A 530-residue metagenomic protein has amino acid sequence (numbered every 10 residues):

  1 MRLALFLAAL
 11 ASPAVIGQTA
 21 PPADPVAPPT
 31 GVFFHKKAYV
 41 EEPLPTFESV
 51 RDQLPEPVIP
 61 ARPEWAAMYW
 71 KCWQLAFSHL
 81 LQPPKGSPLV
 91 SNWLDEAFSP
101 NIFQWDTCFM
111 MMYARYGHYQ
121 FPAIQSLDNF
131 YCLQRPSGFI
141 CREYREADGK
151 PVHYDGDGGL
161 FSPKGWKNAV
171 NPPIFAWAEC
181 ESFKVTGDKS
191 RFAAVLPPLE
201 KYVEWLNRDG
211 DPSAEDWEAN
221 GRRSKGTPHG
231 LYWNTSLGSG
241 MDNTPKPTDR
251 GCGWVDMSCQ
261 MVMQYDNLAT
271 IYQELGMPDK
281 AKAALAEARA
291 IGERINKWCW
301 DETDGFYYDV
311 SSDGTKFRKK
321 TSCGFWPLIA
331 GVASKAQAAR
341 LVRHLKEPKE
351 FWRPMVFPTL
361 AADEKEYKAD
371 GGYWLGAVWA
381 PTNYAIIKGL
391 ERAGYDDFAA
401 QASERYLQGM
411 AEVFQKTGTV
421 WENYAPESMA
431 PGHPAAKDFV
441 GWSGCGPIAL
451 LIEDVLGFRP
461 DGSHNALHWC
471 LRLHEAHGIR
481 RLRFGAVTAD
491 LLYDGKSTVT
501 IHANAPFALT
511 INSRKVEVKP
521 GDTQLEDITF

Functional and structural regions predicted by a protein language model:
M1-L7: Sec-dependent signal peptide recognition, specifically the positively charged N-region followed immediately by
L7-G17: Hydrophobic h-region of N-terminal signal peptides that target proteins for export in Gram-negative bacteria
I16-P100, K184, K189-N207, Y272-K282 (+2 more regions): Acidic/polar, glycine-enriched structural segments that form the non-catalytic walls/loops of the carbohydrate-binding
P21-P28, I59-I102, Q125-W166, P212-G253 (+6 more regions): Extended glycan-interaction surfaces of carbohydrate-active proteins
E56-A66, A114-L127, S182-E200, A214-E215 (+4 more regions): Structural helix-adjacent loops and short alpha-helical linkers that scaffold large soluble proteins
P100-L231, V255-S258, V262, A377-A393 (+4 more regions): Aromatic-rich carbohydrate-recognition surfaces in CAZymes
R343-R353, G372, K388, R392-F530: Non-catalytic C-terminal accessory modules of carbohydrate-active enzymes
